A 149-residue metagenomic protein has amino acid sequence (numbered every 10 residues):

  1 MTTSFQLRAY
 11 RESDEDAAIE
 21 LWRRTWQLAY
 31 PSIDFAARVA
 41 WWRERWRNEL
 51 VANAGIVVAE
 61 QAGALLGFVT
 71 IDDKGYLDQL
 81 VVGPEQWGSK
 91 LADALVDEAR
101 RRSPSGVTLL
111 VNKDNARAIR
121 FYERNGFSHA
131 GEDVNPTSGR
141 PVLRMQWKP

Functional and structural regions predicted by a protein language model:
M1-S13, W147: Conserved N-terminal entry element of GNAT/NAT acetyltransferase domains
E15, I19-W46: Conserved GNAT-fold acetyl-CoA-binding loop/helix
R45-V58, Y76: A short helix-loop-beta-strand connector motif used in the catalytic cores of GNAT acetyltransferases and, in some
V58, A64-V81: Conserved beta-strand in the GNAT
L77-W87, V111-N112: A short, internal acetyl-CoA/4′-phosphopantetheine-binding micro-motif in the GNAT/acyltransferase core
V82, G88-R101, R120-R124: Conserved acetyl-CoA-binding loop-helix of GNAT-fold acetyltransferases
A92, V96, D114-A118, N135-P141: Short glycine/proline-centered loop/turn elements that form peptide/ligand docking sites
R102-D114: Conserved GNAT acetyl-CoA-binding A-motif
